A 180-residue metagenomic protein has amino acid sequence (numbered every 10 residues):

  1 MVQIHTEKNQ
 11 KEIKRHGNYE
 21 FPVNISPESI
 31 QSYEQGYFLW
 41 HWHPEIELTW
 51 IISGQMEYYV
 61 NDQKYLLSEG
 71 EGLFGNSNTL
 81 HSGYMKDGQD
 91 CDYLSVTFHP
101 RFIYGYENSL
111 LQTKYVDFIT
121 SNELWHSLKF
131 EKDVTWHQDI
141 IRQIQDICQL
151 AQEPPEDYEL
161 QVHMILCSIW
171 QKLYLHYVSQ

Functional and structural regions predicted by a protein language model:
M1-G72, N78-T79, T113, L124-L128: Generic protein-terminus/edge-of-domain signal
V2-N24, L80-C148: A hydrophobic/aromatic-rich effector-binding and dimerization subdomain of bacterial HTH-type transcriptional regulators
P27-S29, T120, L173: Hydrophobic aliphatic residues
Q35-W42, Y84-K86, Y106-N108, Y158: Short histidine-centered beta-strand/loop micro-motifs that create catalytic or ligand/metal-coordination sites
S53, R101, S121, Q152 (+1 more regions): Residue-level marker of positions within ordered structural domains that often coincide with functionally constrained
F130-Q180: An amphipathic alpha-helical interaction segment
